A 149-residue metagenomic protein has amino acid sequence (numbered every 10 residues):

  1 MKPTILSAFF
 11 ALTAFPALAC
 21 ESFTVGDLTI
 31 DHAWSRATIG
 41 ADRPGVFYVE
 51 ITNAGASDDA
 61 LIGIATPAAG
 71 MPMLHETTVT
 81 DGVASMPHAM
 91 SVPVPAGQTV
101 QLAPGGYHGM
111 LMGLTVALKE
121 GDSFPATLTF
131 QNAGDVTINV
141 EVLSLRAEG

Functional and structural regions predicted by a protein language model:
T4-T13: Sec-dependent N-terminal signal peptides
A14-L18: N-terminal signal peptide c-region/cleavage motif recognized by signal peptidases
C20-G149: Compact, glycine-rich, soluble single-domain proteins
